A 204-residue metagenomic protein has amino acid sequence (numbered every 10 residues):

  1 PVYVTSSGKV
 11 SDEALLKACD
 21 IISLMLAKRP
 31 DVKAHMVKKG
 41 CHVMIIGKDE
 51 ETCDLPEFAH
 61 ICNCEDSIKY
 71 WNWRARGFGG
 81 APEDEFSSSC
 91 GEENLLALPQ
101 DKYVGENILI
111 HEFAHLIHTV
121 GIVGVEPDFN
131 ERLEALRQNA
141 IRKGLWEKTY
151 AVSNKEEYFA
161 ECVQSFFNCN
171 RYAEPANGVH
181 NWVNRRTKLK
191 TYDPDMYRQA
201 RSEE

Functional and structural regions predicted by a protein language model:
P1-V2, S7, S11-Q138, V183: Acidic/His-rich structured neighborhood in mature extracellular/periplasmic domains
S6-K9, L145-S153, N184-T191: Active-site rim elements
A14, I110, V152-K155, Y192: Generic detector of ordered secondary-structure context
E106, I110, E156, A200: Hydrophobic (often cysteine-bearing) scaffold residues that line and stabilize catalytic clefts of nucleotide/cofactor
V120-Y172: Post-HExxH zinc-binding segment in Zn-dependent metallohydrolases
R171-Y192: Short helix/strand-capping connector loops at secondary-structure junctions
Y192-R198: Anionic, Ser/Thr-rich low-complexity intrinsically disordered regions
E204: Conserved small/polar residues in nucleotide/adenosyl-binding loops
